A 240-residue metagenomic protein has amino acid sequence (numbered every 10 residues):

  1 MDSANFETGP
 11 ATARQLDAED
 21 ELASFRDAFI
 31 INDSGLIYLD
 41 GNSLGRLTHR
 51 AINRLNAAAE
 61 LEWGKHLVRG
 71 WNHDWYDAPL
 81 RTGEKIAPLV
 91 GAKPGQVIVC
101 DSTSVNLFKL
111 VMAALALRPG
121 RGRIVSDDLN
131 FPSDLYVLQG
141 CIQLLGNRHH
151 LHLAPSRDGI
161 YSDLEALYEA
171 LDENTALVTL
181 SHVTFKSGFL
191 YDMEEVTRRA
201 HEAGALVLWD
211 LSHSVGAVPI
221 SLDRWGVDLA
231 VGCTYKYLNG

Functional and structural regions predicted by a protein language model:
M1-G240: Pyridoxal 5′-phosphate
